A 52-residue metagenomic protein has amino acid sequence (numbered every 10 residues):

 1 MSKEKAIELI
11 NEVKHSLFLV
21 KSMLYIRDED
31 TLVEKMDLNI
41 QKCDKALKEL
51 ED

Functional and structural regions predicted by a protein language model:
E8-D52: Short, charge-rich amphipathic interface segments used for partner binding and complex assembly
